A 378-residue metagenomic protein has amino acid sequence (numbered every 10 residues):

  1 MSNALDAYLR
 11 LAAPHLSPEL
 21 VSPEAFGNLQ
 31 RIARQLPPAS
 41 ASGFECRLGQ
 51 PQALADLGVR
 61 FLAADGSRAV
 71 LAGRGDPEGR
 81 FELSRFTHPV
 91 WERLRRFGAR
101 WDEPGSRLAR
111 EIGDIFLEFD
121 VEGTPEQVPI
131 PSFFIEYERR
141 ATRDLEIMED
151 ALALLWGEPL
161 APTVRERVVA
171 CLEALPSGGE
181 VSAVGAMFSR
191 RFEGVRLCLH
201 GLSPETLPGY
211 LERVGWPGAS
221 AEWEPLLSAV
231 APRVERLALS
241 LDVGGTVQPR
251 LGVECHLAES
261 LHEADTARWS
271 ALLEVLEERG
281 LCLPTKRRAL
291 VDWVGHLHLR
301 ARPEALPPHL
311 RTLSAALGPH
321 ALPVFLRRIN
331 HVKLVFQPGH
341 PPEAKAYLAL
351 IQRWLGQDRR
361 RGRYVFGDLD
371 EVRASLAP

Functional and structural regions predicted by a protein language model:
M1-D120: An N-terminal, globular interaction/scaffold subdomain
E19-S22, A161, L283: Ser/Thr-centered flexible coil motifs
L36-R47, A109-E118, P176-G185, P232-S240 (+1 more regions): Short small/polar-residue motifs
C46-Q52, G123-Q127, A186-E193, G244-V247 (+1 more regions): Short, low-complexity cationic-aromatic patches
D56-L62, P131-R139, R191-T206, R250-E259 (+1 more regions): Extracellular/lumenal glycan-associated surfaces
F61-W91, T142-T163, P204-E222, T266-L281 (+1 more regions): Extended intrinsically disordered, low-complexity coil regions enriched in Ser, Thr, Gly, Ala and often Pro
F97-L202, T206-A219, S228-R233: Extended, well-ordered protein cores
T206-P378: C-terminal structured domains
